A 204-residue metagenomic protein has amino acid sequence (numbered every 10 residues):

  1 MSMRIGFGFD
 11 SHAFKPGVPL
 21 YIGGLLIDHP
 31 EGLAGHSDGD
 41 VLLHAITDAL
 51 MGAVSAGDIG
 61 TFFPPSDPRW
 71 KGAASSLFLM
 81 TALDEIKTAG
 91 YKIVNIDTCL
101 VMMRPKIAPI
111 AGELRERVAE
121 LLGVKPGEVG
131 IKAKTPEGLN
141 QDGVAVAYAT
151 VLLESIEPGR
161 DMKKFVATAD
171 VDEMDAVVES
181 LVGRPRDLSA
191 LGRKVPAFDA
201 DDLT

Functional and structural regions predicted by a protein language model:
S2-E113, L121-L122: RNase III-family endoribonuclease catalytic core
S11, L25, T88, K92 (+4 more regions): Hydrophobic alpha-helical transmembrane segments
K125-E128: Short acidic capping loops at alpha-helix termini that bridge into adjacent secondary structure
I131-K132: Pyridoxal 5′-phosphate
G138-R160: C-terminal edge-of-domain segments
T168, L203: Non-catalytic beta/alpha edge segments that cap or flank active sites
D172-E173, S189-L191, D199: Short, intrinsically disordered low-complexity segments enriched in Ser/Thr with adjacent Pro
P196-D202: Short, intrinsically disordered C-terminal tails of secreted or membrane-associated proteins
